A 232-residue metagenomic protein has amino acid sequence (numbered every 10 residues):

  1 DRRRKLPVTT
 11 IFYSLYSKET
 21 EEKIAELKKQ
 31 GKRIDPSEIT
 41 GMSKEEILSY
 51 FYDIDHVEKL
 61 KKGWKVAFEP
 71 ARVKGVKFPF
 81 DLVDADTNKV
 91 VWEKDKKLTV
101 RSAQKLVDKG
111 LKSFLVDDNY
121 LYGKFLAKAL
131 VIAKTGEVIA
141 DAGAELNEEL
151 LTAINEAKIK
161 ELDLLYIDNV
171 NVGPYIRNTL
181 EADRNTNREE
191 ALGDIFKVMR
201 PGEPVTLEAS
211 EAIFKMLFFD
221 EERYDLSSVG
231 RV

Functional and structural regions predicted by a protein language model:
D1-V232: N-terminal non-catalytic structural scaffold regions of very large proteins
